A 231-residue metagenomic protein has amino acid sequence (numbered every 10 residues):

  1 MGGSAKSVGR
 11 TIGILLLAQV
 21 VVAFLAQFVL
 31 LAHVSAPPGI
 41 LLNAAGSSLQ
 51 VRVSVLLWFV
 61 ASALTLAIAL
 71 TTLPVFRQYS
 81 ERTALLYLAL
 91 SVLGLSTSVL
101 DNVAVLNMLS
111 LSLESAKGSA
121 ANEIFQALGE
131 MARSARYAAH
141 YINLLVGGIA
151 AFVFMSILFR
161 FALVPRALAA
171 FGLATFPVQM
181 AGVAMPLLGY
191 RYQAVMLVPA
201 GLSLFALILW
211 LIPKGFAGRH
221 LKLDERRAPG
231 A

Functional and structural regions predicted by a protein language model:
M1-A231: Hydrophobic, aromatic-enriched alpha-helical segments typical of multi-pass transmembrane helices
